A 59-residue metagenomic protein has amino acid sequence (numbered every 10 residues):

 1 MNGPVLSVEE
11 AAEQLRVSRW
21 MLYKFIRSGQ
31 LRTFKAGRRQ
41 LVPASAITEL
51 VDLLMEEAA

Functional and structural regions predicted by a protein language model:
M1, M55-A59: Short intrinsically disordered terminal tails
M1-M21: Polyanion-binding surface elements
L6-V8, R32-M55: Short helix-start
L15-L41: Major-groove DNA-recognition helix of helix-turn-helix-type DNA-binding domains
